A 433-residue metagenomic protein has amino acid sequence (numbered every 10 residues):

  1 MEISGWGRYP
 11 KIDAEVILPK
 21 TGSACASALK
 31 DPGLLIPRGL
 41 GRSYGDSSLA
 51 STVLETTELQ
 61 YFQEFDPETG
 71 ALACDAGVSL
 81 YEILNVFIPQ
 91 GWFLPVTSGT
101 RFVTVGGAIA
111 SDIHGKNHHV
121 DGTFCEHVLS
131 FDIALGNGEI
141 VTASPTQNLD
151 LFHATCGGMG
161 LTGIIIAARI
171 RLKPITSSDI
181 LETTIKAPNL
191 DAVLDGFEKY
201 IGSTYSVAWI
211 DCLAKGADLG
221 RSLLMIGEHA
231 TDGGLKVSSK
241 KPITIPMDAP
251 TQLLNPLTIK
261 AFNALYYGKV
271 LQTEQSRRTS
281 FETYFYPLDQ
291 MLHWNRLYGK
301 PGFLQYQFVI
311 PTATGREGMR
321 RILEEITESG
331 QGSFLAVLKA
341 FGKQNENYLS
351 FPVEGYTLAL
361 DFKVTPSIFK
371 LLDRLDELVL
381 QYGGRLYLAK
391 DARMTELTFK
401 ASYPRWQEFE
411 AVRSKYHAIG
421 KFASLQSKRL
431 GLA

Functional and structural regions predicted by a protein language model:
M1-A433: Noncatalytic alpha-helical scaffold of FAD-dependent oxidoreductases
